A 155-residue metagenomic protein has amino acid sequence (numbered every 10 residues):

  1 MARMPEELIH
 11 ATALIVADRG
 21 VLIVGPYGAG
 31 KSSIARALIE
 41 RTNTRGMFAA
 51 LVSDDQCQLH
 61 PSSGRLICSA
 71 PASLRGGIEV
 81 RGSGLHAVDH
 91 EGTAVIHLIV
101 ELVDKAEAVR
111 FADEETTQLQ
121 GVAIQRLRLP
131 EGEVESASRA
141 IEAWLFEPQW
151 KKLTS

Functional and structural regions predicted by a protein language model:
M1-I9: N-terminal pre-Walker A segment at the start of P-loop NTPase domains
A11-T12, A17-V21: Pre-Walker A (Motif I) flank of P-loop NTPase domains
R19-T44: Glycine-rich phosphate-binding P-loop
T44-L102: Conserved nucleotide-sensing/catalytic segment adjacent to the nucleotide-binding pocket in NTP-handling enzymes
G92-S155: Conserved NTP phosphate-binding and transfer environment spanning the P-loop NTPase/kinase superfamily
